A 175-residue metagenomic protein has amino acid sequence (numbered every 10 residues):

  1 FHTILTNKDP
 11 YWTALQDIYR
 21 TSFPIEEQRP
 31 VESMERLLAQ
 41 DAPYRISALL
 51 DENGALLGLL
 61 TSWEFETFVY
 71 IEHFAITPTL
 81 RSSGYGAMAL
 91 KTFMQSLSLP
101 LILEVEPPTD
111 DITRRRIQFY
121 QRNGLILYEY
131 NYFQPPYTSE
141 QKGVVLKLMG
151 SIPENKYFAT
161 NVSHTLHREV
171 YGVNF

Functional and structural regions predicted by a protein language model:
F1-S33, L50, L146, Y157-F175: Short amphipathic alpha-helix that is part of the acyltransferase structural core
L38-A48, K142: A short helix-loop-beta-strand connector motif used in the catalytic cores of GNAT acetyltransferases and, in some
A48, G54-E64, F68-A75: Conserved beta-strand in the GNAT
I76, S82-S96: Conserved acetyl-CoA-binding loop-helix of GNAT-fold acetyltransferases
L97-I112: Conserved GNAT acetyl-CoA-binding A-motif
E104, I117, Q121-Q141: Conserved catalytic-core motifs of GNAT/GCN5-like acyltransferases
L148-E154: Conserved beta strand-loop-helix elements of the APE1-like EEP
